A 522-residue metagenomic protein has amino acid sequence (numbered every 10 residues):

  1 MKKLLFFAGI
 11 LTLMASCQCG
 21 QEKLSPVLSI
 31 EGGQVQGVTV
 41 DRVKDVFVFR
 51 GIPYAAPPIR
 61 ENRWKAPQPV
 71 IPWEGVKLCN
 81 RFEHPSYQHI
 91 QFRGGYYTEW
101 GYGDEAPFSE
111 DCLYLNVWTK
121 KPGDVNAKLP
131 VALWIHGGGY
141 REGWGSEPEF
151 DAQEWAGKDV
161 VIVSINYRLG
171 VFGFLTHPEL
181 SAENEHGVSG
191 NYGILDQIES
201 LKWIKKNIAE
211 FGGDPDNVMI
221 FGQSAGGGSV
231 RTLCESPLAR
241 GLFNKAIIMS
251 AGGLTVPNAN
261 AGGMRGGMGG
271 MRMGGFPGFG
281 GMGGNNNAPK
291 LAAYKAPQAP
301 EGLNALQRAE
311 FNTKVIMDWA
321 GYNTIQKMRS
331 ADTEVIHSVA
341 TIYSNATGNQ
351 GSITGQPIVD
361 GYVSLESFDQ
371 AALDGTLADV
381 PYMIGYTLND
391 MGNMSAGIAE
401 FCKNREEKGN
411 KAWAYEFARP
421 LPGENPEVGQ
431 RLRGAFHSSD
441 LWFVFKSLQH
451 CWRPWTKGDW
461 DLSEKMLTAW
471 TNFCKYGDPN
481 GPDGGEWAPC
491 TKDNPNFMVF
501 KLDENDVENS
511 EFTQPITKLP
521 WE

Functional and structural regions predicted by a protein language model:
L4-L13: Sec-dependent N-terminal signal peptides
C19-N191, P215, L388, W455-S463 (+4 more regions): Non-catalytic accessory segments of hydrolases
D41, H89, T341, R405-E522: Mobile gating loops/cap/lid regions near enzyme active sites that modulate substrate access
C112, H186-A209, A305-F311: Alpha/beta-hydrolase active-site loop
K206, T232, R240, M249-N404: Substrate-access "cap/lid" subdomains that shape and gate the entrance to catalytic or ligand-binding pockets
F211-Q223: Alpha/beta-hydrolase fold nucleophile elbow
I220, I247-M249: A short, hydrophobic beta-strand element of the alpha/beta-hydrolase
G222-T232: Glycine-rich nucleophile elbow surrounding the catalytic serine of serine-hydrolase chemistry
